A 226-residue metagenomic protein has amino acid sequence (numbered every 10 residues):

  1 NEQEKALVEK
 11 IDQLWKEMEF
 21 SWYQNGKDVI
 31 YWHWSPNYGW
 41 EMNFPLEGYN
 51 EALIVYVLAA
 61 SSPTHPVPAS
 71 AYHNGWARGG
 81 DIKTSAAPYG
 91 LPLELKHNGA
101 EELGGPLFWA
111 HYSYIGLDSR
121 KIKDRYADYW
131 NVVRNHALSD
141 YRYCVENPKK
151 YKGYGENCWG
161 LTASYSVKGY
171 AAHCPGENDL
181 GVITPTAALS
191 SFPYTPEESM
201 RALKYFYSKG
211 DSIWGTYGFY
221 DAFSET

Functional and structural regions predicted by a protein language model:
N1-T226: Ser/Thr/Asn(+Pro)-rich, low-complexity disordered segments
